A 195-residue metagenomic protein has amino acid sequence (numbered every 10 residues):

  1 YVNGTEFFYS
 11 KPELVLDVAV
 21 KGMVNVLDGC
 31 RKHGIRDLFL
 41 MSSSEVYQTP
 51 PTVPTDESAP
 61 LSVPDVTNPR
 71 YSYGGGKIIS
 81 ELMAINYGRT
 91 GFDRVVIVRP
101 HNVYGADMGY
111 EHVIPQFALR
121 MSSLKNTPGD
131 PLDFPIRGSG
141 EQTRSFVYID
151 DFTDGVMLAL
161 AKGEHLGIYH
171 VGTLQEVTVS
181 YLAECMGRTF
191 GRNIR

Functional and structural regions predicted by a protein language model:
Y1-V103, D150, L160, T189: N-terminal Rossmann-like NAD(P)+-binding domain of SDR-like oxidoreductases, especially those catalyzing
F8, L61-N68, V95-A106, F117-V147 (+1 more regions): A conserved pocket-lining segment of Rossmann-fold NAD(P)-dependent short-chain dehydrogenase/reductase
S10-K11, D107-E111: Short, solvent-exposed loop/turn segments at secondary-structure boundaries
L27, I85, Q116-S122, A183-E184: Short, well-ordered amphipathic alpha-helices
Q48-P50, A106-D107, T178-V179: A short beta-to-alpha transition loop/helix N-cap that caps and shapes the active-site region
T52-T55, Y110-A118, M186: A glycine/serine/threonine-rich, flexible loop-to-helix segment that serves as the NAD(P) cofactor-binding "lid"
S123-R195: C-terminal substrate-binding subdomain of Rossmann-fold SDR/epimerase-dehydratase oxidoreductases
